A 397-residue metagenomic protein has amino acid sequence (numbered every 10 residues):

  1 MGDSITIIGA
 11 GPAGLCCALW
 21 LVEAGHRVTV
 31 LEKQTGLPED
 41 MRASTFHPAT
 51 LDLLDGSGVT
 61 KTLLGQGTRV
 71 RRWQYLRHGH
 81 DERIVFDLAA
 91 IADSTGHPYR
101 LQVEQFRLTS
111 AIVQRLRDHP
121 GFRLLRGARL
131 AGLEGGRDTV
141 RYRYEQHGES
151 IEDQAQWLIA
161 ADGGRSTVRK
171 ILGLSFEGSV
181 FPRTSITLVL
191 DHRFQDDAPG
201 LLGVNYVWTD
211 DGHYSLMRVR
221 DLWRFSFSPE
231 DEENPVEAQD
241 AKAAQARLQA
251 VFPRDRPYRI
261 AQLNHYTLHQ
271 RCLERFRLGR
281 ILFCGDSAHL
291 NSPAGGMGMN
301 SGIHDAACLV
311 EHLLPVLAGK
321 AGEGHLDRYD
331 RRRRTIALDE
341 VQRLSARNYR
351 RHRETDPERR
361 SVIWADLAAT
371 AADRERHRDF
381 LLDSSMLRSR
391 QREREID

Functional and structural regions predicted by a protein language model:
M1, S228, E274, H312-D397: C-terminal helical "tail/cap" subdomain of flavin- and related membrane-associated enzymes
M1-I5, E23-A24: Extreme N-terminal leader/targeting segments of oxidoreductases
I5-I7, V28, I281: Conserved hydrophobic helix-helix packing surfaces used for dimerization/oligomerization
G9-L19, E23, I112, A160 (+2 more regions): Conserved mid-domain beta->alpha element of the FAD-binding
V22-R42: Glycine-rich FAD pyrophosphate-binding loop
R42, H47-R115, V341: Active-site-adjacent segment of FAD-dependent monooxygenases/related oxidoreductases
Q114, V140, E149, W157 (+1 more regions): Conserved FAD-binding catalytic core of PHBH/FMO-like flavoproteins
R126-V140: A conserved short coil-to-beta-strand element within the FAD-binding core of flavoproteins
